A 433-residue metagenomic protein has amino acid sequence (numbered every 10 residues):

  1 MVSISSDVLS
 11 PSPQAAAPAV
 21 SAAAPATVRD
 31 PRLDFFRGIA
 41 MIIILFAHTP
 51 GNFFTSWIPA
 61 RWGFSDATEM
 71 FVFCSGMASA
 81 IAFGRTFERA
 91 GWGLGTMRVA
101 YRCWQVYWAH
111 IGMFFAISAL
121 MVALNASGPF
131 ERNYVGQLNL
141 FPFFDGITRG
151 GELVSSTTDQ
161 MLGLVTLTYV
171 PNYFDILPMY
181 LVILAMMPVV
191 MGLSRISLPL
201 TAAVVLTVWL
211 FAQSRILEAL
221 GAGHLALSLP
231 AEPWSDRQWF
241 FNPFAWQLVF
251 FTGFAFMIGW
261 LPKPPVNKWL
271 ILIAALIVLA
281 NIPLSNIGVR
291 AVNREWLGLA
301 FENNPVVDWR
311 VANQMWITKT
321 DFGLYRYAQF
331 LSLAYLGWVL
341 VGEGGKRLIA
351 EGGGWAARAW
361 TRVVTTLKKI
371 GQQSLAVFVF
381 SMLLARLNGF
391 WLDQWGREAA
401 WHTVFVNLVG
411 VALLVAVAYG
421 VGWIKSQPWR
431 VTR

Functional and structural regions predicted by a protein language model:
V2-R433: Alpha-helical transmembrane segments and their immediate juxtamembrane cytosolic regions
